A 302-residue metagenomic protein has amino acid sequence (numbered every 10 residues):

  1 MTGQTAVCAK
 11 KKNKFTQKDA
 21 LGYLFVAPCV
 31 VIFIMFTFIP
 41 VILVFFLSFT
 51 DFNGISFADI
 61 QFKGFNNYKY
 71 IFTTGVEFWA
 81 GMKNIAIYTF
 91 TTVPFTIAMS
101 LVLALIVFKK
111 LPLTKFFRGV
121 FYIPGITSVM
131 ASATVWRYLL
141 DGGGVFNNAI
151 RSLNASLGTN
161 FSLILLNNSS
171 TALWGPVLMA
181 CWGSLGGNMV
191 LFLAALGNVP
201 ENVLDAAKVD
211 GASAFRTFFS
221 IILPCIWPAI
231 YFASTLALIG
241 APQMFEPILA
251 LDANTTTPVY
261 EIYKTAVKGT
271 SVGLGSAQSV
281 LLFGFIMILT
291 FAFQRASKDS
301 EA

Functional and structural regions predicted by a protein language model:
M1-Q17: Short, Lys/Arg-rich, polar N-terminal cytosolic tail immediately upstream of the first transmembrane signal-anchor
F15-A302: A structural signal for multi-pass alpha-helical bundles of membrane permease subunits that mediate small-molecule
